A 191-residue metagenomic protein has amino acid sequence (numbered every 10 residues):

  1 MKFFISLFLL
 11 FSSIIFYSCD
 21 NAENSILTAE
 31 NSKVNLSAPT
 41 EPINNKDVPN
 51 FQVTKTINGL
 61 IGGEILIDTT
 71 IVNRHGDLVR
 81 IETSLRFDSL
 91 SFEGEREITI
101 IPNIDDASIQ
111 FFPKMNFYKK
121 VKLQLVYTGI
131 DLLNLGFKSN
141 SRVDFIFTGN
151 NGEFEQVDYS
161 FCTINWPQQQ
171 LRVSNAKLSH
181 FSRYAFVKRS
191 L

Functional and structural regions predicted by a protein language model:
K2-L9: Sec-dependent signal peptide recognition, specifically the positively charged N-region followed immediately by
I15-S18: C-terminal motif of bacterial Sec signal peptides marking the signal peptidase cleavage site
D20-E23: Bacterial signal peptide processing site
L27-E30, R189-L191: N-terminal targeting or signal-anchor segments and their processing/structural boundaries
E30-E64, T69, S91-N151: Proteolytic processing hotspots in large secreted/extracellular or virion-associated proteins and select intracellular
T69, R74-F87: Short, surface-exposed binding/anchoring microloops in extracellular/periplasmic proteins
F87, K114-L191: Proteolytic-maturation and junctional protease-sensitive modules
